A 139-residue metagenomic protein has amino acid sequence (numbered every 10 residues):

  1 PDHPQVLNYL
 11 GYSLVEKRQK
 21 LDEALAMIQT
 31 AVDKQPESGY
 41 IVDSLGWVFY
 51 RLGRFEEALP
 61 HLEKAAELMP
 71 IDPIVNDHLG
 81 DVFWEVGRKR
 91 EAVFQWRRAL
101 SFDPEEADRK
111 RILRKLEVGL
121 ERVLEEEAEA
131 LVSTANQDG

Functional and structural regions predicted by a protein language model:
V6, I41, V75, R109-I112: TPR alpha-solenoid repeat register
Y9, S44, H78, I112-K115: Canonical tetratricopeptide repeat
Y12-S13, W47, D81: Residue-level recognition of tetratricopeptide repeat
E16-K17, R51, E85, K115-R122 (+1 more regions): Register position in tetratricopeptide repeats
K17-T30, L52-K64, G87-Q95: Structural signature of tandem alpha-helical TPR/SEL1-like repeats, specifically the intra-repeat loop/turn
K34, E67-L68, F102: Structural marker of alpha-solenoid helical repeat scaffolds
W84, K89-A107: TPR/TPR-like (Sel1-like) alpha-helical repeat modules
